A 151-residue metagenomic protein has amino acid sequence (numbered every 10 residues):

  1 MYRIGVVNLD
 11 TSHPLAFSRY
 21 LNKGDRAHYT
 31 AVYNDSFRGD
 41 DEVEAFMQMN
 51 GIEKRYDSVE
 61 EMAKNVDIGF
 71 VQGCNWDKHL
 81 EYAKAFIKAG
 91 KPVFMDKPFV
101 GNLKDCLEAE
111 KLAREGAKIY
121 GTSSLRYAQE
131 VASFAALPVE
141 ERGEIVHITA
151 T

Functional and structural regions predicted by a protein language model:
M1-A89, K111-E115: N-terminal glycine-/serine-/threonine-rich beta1-alpha1-beta2 phosphate-ribose binding loop of Rossmann-like
T11, F99-V100: Short, glycine/acidic-enriched loop or turn micro-motifs at the edges of active sites
K54-R55, V93, I119-Y120: Hydrophobic beta-strand scaffold residues
W76-H79, D96, N102: A general structural signal for short secondary-structure boundary/capping elements
G90-P92, K97-P98: Short helix/strand-capping hinge loops at secondary-structure junctions that flank key functional elements
V100-T151: A contiguous active-site-proximal alpha/beta segment in oxidoreductase catalytic domains
